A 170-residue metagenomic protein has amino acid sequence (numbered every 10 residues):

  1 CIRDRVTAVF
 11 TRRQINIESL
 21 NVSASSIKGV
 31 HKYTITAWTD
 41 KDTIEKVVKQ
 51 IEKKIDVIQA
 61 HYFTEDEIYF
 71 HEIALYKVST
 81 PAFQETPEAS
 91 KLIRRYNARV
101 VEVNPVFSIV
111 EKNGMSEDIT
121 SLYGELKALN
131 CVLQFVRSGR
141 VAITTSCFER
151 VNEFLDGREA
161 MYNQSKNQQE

Functional and structural regions predicted by a protein language model:
C1-I2: Short, small-residue-biased leader/transition segments that mark boundaries at the very start of proteins
V6-F10, K46-K54, E88-R94, L122-A128: Short amphipathic alpha-helices in soluble, non-transmembrane regions that often serve as interface/regulatory elements
I17-D40, F63-F70: Short, charge-patterned binding micro-sites
L20, I55-E67, A98-N104, N130-S146: Conserved short beta-strand edge segments in small beta-sheet-based binding/regulatory domains
K32-W38, I73-S79, F107-N113: Short cationic amphipathic helices and targeting signals
D40-T80, Q84: Helix-adjacent hinge/juxtasegments
Y69-P87, N113-K127, T144-N167: Short, low-order "capping/linker" segments at domain edges
A74-F107: Conserved, surface-exposed functional patches that form binding/active-site neighborhoods
